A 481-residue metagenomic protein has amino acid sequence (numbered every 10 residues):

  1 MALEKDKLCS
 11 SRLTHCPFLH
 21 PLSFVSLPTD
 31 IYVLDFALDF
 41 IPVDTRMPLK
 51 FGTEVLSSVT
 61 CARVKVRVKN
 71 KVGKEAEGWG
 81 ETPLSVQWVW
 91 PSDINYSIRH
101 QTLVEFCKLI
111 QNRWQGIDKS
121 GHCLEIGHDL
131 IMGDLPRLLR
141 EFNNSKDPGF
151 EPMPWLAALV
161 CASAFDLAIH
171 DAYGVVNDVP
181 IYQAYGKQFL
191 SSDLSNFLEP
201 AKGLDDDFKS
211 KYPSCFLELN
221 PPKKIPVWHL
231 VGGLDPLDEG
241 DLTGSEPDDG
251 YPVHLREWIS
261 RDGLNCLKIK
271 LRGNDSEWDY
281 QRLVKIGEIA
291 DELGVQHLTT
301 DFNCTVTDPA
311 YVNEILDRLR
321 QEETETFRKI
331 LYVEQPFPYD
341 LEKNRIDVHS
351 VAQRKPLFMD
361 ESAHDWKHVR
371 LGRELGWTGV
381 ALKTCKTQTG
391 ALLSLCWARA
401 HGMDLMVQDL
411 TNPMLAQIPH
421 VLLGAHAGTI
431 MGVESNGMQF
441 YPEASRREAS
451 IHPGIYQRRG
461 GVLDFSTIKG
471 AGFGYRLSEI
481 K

Functional and structural regions predicted by a protein language model:
F24-K65: Short, Gly/Pro- and small/polar-rich lid/capping loops
T60-N70, G80-T82: Short beta-strand elements
V64, G73, F165, D178 (+3 more regions): Conserved, mostly hydrophobic/aromatic
A76-Q188: Metal- or metallocofactor-binding catalytic centers and their adjacent structured scaffolds across diverse enzyme
N144-I315, R328-Y332, P336-P338: Active-site-facing alpha/beta catalytic cores
S260-T411, L415-I418: Catalytic core of soluble alpha/beta enzymes
F337, L410-K481: Flexible C-terminal active-site loop/helix
